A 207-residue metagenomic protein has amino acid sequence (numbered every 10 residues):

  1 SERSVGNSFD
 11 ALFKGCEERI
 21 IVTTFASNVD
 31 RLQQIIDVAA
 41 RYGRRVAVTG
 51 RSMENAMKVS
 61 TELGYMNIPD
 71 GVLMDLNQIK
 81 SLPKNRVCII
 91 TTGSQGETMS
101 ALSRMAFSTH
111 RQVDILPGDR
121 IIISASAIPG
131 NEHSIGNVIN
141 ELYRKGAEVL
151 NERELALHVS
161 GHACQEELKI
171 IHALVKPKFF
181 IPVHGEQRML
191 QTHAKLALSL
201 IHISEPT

Functional and structural regions predicted by a protein language model:
S1-S81, S100-D114, H133-N137: His/Asp/Glu-rich metal-coordinating catalytic cores of metallo-dependent phosphodiesterases/hydrolases acting on
E18, L168-G185: Proline-aspartate-enriched helix->loop->beta-strand connector
T23-F25, L157-G161, P182-V183: Glycine- and other small-residue-rich loops at beta-strand/loop junctions that grip anionic moieties
R45-R51, I122-A125, I181: Short internal beta-strands
Q112-P117, A173-V175: Short, conserved loop/helix-junction motifs that constitute active-site signature segments in enzyme catalytic cores
I115, S126-G146: Redox- and metal-dependent alpha/beta enzyme cores, enriched for Fe-S-associated oxidoreductases and cofactor-handling
G146-G161, E167-L168: Generic long, charged, amphipathic alpha-helical segments
S199-T207: Residue-level detector of conserved catalytic or cofactor/ligand-binding positions in enzyme active sites
